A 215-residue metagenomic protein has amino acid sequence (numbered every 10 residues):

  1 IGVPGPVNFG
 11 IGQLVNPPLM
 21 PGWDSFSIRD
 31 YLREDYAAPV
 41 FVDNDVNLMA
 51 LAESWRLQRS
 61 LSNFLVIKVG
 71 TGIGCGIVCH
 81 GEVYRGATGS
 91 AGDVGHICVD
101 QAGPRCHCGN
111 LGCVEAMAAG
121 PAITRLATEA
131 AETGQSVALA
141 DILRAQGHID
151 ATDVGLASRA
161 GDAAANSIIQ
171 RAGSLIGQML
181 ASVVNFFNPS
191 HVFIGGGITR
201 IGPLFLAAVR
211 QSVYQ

Functional and structural regions predicted by a protein language model:
G2-R125: Phosphate-binding/catalytic loop of phosphoryl-transfer enzymes
F9-I11, D30, E34-A38, W55-S60 (+2 more regions): ATP-binding/phosphotransfer module of carbohydrate and carboxylate kinases, centering on a glycine-rich
